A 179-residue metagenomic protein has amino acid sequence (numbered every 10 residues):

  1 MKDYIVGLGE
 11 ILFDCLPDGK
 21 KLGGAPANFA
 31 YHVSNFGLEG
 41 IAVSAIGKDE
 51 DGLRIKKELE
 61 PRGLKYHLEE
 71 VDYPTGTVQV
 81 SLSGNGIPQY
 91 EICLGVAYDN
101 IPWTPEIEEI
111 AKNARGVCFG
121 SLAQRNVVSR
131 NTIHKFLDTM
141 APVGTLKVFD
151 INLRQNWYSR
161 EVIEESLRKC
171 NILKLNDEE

Functional and structural regions predicted by a protein language model:
K2-V6, E58-E60, Y66-L68, G84-E179: Ribokinase/PfkB-type carbohydrate-kinase core domain
Y4, C15-I87, L94-I101, P105 (+1 more regions): Substrate-binding N-lobe of the ribokinase-like
G9-F13: Short polar catalytic/cofactor-binding loops
